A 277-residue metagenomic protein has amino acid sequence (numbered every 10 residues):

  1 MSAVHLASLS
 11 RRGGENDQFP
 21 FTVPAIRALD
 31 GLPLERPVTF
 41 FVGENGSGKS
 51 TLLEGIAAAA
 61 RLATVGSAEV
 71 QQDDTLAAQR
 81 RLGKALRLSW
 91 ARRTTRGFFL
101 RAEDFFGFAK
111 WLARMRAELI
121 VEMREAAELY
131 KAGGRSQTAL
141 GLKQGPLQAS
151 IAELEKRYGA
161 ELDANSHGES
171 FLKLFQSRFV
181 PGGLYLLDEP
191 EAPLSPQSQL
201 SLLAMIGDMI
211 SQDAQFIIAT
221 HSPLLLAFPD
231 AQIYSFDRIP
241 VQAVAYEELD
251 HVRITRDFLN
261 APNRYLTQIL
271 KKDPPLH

Functional and structural regions predicted by a protein language model:
M1-D30: N-terminal pre-Walker A segment at the start of P-loop NTPase domains
I26-R36, S177-P181, D208: Phosphate-binding P-loop
R36-V70: Phosphate-binding glycine-rich loops of NTP-binding sites
T39, E191-L194, G207: Catalytic acidic motif of RecA-like/P-loop NTPases
L62-W90: Flexible phosphate/Mg2+-sensing switch loops adjacent to catalytic phosphate-binding sites
F98-A102, W111, A117-S201: Conserved ABC ATPase signature
D188, I218-A219: Conserved D-loop beta-strand region of ABC ATPase nucleotide-binding domains
Q197-Q215, S222-H277: C-terminal lobe/lid and adjacent interdomain/linker elements of RecA-like ASCE P-loop ATPase modules
